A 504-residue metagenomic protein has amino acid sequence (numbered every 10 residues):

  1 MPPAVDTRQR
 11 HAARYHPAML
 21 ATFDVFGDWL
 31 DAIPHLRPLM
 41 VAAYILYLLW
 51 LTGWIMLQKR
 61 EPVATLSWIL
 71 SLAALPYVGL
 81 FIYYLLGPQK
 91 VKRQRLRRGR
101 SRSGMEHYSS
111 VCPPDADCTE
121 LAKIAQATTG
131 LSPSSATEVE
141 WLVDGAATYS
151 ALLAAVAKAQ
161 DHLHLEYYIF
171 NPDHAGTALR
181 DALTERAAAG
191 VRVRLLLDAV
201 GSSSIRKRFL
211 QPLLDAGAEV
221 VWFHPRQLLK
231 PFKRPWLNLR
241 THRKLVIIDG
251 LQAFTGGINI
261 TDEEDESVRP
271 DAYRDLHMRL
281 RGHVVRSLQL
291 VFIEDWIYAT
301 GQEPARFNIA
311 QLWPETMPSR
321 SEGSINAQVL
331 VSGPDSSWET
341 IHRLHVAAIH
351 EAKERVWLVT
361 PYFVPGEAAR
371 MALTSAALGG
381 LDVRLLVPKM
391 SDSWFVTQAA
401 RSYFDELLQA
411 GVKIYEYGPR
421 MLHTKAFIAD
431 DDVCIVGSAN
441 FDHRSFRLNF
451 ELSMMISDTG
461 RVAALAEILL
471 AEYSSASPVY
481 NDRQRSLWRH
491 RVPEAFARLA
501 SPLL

Functional and structural regions predicted by a protein language model:
P2, H11-R343, A347, E351 (+6 more regions): N-terminal localization/anchoring segments of enzymes in phospholipid and broader phosphate metabolism
R206, A369, F395-Q398, A426-F427: Short, well-ordered secondary-structure micro-motifs
Y362-R384, P388, S393: Helical hairpin unit composed of two closely spaced alpha helices linked by a short loop
A372-A376, S402, A471: Short, solvent-exposed amphipathic alpha-helical segments in soluble enzyme and RNA/protein-processing domains
P388, Q398-D405, V412-K413, Y417-F427 (+1 more regions): Anion-coordinating catalytic cores for phosphoryl-, nucleotidyl-, and glycosidic chemistry
